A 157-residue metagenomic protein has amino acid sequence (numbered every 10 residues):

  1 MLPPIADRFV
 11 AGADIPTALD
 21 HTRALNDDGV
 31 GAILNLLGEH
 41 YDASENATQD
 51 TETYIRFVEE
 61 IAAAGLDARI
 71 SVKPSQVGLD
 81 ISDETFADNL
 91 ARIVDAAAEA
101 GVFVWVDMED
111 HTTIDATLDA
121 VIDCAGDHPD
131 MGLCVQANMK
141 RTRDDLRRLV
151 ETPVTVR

Functional and structural regions predicted by a protein language model:
M1-R157: Positively charged, amphipathic and often flexible ligand-engagement surfaces
